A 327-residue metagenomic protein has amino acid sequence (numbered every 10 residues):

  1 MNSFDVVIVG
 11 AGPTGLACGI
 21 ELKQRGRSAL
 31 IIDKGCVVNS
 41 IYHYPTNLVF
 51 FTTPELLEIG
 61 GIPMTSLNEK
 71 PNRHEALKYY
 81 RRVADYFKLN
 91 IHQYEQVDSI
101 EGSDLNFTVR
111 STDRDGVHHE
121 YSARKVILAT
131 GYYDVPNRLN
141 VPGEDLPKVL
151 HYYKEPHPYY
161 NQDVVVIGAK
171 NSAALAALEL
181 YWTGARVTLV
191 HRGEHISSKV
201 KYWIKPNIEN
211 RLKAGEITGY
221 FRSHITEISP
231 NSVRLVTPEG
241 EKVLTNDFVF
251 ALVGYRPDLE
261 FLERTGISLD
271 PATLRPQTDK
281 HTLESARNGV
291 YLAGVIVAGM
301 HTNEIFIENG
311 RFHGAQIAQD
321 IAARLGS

Functional and structural regions predicted by a protein language model:
N2-T14, Q162-K170: Beta1/beta-strand and adjacent pyrophosphate-binding region of the FAD-binding site in flavoprotein oxidoreductases
D5, S28, D163, A185-T188 (+1 more regions): Residues at the starts of beta-strands that form the adenosine-phosphate
V7-V9, E120-Y133, V165-I167, T245-G254: Short hydrophobic core segments
A11-L89, A174-W203, P271-A272: Beta1-alpha1 glycine-rich phosphate/pyrophosphate-binding loop at the start of Rossmann-like nucleotide-binding domains
K88, H92-D113, E120-A123, W182-T273: A Rossmann-like FAD-binding core segment of flavoenzymes
V126-V149, P158-G219, Q319-S327: Rossmann-like dinucleotide-binding core of oxidoreductases
E144-P158, Y255-E304: FAD-site-proximal beta/loop scaffold in flavoenzymes
G294-S327: A conserved FAD-binding loop/helix module that cradles the flavin
